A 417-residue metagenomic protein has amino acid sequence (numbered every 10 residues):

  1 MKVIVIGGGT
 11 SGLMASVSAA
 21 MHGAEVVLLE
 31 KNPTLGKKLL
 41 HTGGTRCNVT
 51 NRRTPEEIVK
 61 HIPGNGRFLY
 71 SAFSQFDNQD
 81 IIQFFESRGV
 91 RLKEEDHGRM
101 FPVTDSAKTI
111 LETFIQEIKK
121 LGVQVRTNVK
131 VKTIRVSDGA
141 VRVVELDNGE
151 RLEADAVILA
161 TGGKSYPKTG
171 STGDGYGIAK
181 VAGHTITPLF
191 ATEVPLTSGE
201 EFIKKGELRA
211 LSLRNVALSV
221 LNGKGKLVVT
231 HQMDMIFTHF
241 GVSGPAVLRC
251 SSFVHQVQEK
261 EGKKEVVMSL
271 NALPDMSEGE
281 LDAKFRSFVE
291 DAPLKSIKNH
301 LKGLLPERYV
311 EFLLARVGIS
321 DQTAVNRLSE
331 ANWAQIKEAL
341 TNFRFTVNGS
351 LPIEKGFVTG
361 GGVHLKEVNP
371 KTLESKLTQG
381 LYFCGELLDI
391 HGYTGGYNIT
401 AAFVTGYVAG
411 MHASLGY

Functional and structural regions predicted by a protein language model:
M1-S11: Beta1/beta-strand and adjacent pyrophosphate-binding region of the FAD-binding site in flavoprotein oxidoreductases
I4, A20-G44: Glycine-rich FAD pyrophosphate-binding loop
I4-I6, L29, V131, R151-P167 (+4 more regions): Short hydrophobic core segments
P33-L35, L40-H41, P55-E56, R91 (+2 more regions): An anion/pyrophosphate-binding glycine-rich loop and adjacent beta-alpha core in soluble alpha-beta enzymes
R46-E94: Glycine-rich active-site loop/strand segments that organize a redox cofactor
Q75-A156: Feature captures the FAD/FMN-dependent oxidoreductase FAD-binding
R126-V129, T133, E311-H391: A glycine-rich dinucleotide-binding beta-alpha-beta segment and adjacent secondary-structure elements that constitute
A156-F202: Glycine-rich loop(s) and the adjacent beta-strand/alpha-helix scaffold that form part
